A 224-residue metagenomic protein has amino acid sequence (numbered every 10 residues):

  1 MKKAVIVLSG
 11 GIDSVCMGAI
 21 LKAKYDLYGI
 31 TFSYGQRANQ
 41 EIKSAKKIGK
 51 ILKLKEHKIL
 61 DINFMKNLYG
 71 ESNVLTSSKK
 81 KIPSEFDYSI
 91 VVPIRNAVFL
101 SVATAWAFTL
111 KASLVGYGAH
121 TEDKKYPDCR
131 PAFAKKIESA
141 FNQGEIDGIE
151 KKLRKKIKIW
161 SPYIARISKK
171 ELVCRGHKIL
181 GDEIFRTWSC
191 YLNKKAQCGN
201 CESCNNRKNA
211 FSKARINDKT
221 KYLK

Functional and structural regions predicted by a protein language model:
M1-K224: Nucleotide-activated chemistry modules centered on ATP-dependent adenylation/adenylyltransferase
